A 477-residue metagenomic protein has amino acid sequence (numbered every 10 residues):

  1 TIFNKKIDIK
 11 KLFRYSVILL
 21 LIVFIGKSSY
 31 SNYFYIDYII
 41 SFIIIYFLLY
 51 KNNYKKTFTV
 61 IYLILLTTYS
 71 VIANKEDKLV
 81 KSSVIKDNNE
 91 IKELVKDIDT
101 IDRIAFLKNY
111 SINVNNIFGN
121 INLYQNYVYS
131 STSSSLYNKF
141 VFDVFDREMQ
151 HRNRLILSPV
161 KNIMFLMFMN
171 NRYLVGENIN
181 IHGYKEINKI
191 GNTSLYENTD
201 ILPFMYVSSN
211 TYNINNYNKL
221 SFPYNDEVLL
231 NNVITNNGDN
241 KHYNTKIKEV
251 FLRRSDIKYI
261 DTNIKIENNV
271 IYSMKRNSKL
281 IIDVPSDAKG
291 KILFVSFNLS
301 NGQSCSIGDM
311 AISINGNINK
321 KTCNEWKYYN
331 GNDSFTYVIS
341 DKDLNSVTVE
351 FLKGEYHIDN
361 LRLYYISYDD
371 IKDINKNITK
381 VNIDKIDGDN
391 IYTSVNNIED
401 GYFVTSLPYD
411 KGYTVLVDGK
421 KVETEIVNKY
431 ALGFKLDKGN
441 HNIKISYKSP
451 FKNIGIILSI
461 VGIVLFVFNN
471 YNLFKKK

Functional and structural regions predicted by a protein language model:
T1, I43-Y46, I64-T67, K185-Y217 (+4 more regions): C-terminal, active-site-flanking charged/polar segments
T1-D87, D309-I314, K321-N324, N345 (+1 more regions): Contiguous transmembrane helix-bundle modules in multi-pass membrane proteins
I7-I9, D99-R103, M169-R172: Loop/turn elements at helix/coil->beta-strand transitions in domains of secreted/extracellular proteins
Y62-K81, L94-F165, I201-V228, V233 (+4 more regions): Extracytoplasmic/lumenal acceptor-recognition loop(s) of multi-pass membrane glycoenzymes
Y110, V175-I181, P408-K411: Short, polar loop motifs at secondary-structure junctions
E148-G191, T199: Periplasmic/luminal catalytic loop of GT-C fold multi-pass membrane glycosyltransferases that transfer sugars from
F165-N170, G191-D261, Y356-K372: Catalytic cores of secreted or luminal carbohydrate-active enzymes
R253-K477: Active-site-proximal, structured, solvent-exposed surfaces of multi-pass membrane proteins that position macromolecular
